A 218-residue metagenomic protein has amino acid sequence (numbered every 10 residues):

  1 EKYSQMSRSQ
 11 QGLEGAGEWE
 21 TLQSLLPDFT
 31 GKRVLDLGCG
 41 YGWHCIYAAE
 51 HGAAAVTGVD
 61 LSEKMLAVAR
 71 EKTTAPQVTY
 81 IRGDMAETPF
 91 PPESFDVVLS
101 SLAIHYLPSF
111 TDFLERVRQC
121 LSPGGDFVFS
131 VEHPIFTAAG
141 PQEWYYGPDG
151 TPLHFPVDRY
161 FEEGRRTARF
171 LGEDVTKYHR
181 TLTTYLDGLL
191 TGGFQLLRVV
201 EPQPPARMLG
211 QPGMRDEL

Functional and structural regions predicted by a protein language model:
E1-F29, W43-Y47, M65-V68: Conserved class I S-adenosyl-L-methionine
L35-L37, Y41-T88: Class I SAM-dependent methyltransferase SAM/SAH-binding core
A86-V97: A short acidic, Gly/Pro-enriched loop at the edge of an enzyme's catalytic core that lines a small-molecule cofactor
D96-T111: A short SAM/SAH-binding and catalytic strip from SAM-dependent methyltransferases
T111-D126: A short glycine-rich, Lys/Arg-flanked "PGG" loop and its adjoining helix->strand segment in the class I
D126-G164: Conserved class I S-adenosyl-L-methionine
V131, I135-Q142, R169-T184: Acceptor-substrate binding/catalytic loop of class I
G164, T176-V199: Short alpha-helix
